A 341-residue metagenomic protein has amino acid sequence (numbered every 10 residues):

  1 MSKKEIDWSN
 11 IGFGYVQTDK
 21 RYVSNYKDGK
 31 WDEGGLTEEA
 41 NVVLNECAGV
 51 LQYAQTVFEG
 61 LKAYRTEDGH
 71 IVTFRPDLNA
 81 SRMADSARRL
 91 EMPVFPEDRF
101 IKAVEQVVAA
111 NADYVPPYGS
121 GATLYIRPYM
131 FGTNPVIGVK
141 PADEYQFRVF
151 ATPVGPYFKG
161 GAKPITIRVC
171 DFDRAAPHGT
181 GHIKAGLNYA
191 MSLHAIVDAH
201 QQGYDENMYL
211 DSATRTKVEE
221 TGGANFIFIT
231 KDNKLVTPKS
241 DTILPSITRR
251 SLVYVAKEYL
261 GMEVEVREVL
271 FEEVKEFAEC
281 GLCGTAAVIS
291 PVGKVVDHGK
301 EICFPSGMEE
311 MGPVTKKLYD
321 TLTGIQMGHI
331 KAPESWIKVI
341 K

Functional and structural regions predicted by a protein language model:
M1-E39: An N-terminal JmjN-like helical accessory module and its immediate linker preceding a catalytic domain
S2-T18, K159, A213-K341: Conserved catalytic-core subdomain
D7, P76-N79, A84, R88-Q202 (+1 more regions): Extended Lys/Arg-rich, glycine-bearing segments that form polyanion-binding/interaction patches within enzyme domains
Y15-Y26, L36, G49, A162-L210 (+1 more regions): Active-site-adjacent loop/helix segments that line or gate small-molecule/cofactor pockets in enzymes
V23-D32, V57, Y64-G69, P76 (+5 more regions): Short acidic-glycine loop/turn motifs at beta-strand connectors
N45-L61, A286-S290: Conserved phosphate/anionic-ligand binding catalytic regions in large, soluble enzymes, centered on
P96-D98, Y114-T123, N207-L210, M262-L270 (+1 more regions): Flexible, glycine/charged-enriched surface loops at secondary-structure junctions
